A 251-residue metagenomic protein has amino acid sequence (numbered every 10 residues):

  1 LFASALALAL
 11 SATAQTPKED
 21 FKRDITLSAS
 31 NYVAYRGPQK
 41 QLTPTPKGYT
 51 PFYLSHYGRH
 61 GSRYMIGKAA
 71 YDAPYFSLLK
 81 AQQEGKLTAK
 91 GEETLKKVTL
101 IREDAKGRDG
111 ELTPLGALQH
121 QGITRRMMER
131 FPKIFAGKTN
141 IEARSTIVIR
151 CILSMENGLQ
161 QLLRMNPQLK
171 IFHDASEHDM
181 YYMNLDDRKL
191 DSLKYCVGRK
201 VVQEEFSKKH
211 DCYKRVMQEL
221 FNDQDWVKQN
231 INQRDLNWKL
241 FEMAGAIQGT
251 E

Functional and structural regions predicted by a protein language model:
L1-P17: Bacterial Sec-dependent N-terminal signal peptides
Q15-N140, V148-E251: Signature for phosphate-centric chemistry
